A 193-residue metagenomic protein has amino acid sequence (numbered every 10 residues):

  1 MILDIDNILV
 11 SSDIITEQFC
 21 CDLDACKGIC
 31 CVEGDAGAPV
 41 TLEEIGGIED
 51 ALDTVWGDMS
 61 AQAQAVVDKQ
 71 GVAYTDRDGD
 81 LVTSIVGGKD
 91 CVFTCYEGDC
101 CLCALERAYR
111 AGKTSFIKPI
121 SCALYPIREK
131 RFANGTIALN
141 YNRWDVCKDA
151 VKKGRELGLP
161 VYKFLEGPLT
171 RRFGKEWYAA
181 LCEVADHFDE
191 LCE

Functional and structural regions predicted by a protein language model:
M1-E193: Short loop/turn segments that flank or connect secondary-structure elements
